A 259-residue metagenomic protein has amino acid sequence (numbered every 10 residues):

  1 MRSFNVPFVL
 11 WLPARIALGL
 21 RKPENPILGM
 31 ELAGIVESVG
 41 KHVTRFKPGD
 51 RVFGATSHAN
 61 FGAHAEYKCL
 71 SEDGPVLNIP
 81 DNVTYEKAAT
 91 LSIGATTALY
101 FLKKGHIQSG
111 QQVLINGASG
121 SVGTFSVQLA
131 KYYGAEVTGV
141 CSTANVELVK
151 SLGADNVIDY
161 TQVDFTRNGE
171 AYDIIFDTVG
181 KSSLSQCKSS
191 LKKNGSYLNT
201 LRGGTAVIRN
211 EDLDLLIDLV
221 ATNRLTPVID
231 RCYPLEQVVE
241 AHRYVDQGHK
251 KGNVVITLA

Functional and structural regions predicted by a protein language model:
N5-H58: Glycine-rich beta-strand-centered segment in the early N-terminal region that forms part of a ligand/cofactor-binding
N5-V6, A59-E72: A structural motif shared across PLP-dependent enzymes of the aminotransferase-like
A33, F53-G54, C69, L114 (+1 more regions): Hydrophobic beta-strand signal
K47-P48, Q108, K192, E236: Residue-level recognition of short, solvent-exposed, well-ordered loop/turn junctions that link secondary-structure
P48, A88-D159: Mid-domain Rossmann-like dinucleotide-binding core that forms the NAD(H)/NADP(H) cofactor-binding site
F53, I158, D173-F176: N-terminal Rossmann-like NAD(P) cofactor-binding module of classical short-chain dehydrogenase/reductase
T166-I174: A short acidic, Gly/Pro-enriched loop at the edge of an enzyme's catalytic core that lines a small-molecule cofactor
I174, T178-V228, L235, T257-A259: Glycine-rich phosphate-binding loop and adjacent beta-alpha segment of Rossmann(oid) nucleotide-cofactor-binding
